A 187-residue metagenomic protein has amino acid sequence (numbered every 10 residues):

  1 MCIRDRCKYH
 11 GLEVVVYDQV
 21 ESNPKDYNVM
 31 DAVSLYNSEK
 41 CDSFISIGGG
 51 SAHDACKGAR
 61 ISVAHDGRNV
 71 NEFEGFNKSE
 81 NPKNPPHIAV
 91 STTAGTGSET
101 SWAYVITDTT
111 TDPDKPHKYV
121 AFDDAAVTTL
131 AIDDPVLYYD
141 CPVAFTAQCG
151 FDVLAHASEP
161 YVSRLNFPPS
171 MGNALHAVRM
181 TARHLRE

Functional and structural regions predicted by a protein language model:
M1-I3: Short, small-residue-biased leader/transition segments that mark boundaries at the very start of proteins
R6-E13: Short helix-loop-beta junction
V16-K40: Helix-loop module immediately N-terminal to the HCX5R catalytic loop in PTP-like cysteine phosphatase domains
D31-V33, A52-H65, T100-S101: Short Gly/Thr/Asp-enriched flexible loops that form oxyanion-binding sites at enzyme active sites
S38, A59, N77: N-terminal loops that bind phosphate or other acidic moieties and the adjacent beta-alpha structural core
C41-K57, T92-E99: Glycine/serine-rich anion-binding loops at beta->alpha junctions that coordinate negatively charged ligand groups
H65-P168: A glycine/threonine-rich phosphate-anchoring loop and its flanking beta-alpha core in nucleotide/phosphate-binding
P160-E187: Active-site segments that bind and position negatively charged phosphate/pyrophosphate groups
